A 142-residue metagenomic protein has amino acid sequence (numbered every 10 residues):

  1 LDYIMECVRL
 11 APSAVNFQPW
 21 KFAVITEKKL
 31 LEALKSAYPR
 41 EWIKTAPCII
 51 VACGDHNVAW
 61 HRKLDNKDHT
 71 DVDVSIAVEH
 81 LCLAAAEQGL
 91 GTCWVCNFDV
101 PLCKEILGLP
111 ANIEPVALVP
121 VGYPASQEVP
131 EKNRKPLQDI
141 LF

Functional and structural regions predicted by a protein language model:
L1-C48, G54: N-terminal amphipathic, basic helical "cap/leader" segment at the start of enzyme domains
V8-R9, I50, D65-I106: Small-aliphatic-rich amphipathic alpha-helix that forms the alpha element of a beta-alpha
K21, F98-V100, A117: Residue-level "edge-of-site" marker
E27-E32, D55-A59, V100-P101, A125: Short, charged/polar surface micro-motifs in flexible loops or helix N-caps
P39-V74: Helix-adjacent hinge/juxtasegments
P47-I49, T92, E114-V116: Structural motif
C103-V116: Short, electropositive alpha-helical surface patch
L118-F142: C-terminal helix-cap and adjacent tail motif
